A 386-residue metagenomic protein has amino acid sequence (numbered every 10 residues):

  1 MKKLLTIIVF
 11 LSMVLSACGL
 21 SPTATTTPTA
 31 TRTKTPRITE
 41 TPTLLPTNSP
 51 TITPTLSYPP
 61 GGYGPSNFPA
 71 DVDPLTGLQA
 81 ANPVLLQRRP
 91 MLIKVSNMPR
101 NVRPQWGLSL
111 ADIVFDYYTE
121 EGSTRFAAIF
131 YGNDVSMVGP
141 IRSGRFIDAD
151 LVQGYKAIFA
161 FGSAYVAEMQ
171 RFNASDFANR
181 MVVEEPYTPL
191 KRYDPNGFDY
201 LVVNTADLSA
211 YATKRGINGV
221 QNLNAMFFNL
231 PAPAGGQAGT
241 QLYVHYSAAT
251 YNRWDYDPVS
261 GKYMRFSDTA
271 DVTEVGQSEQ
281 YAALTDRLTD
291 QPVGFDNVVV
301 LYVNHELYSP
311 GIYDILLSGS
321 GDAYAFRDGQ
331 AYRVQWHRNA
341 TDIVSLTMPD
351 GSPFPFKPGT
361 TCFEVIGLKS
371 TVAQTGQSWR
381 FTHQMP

Functional and structural regions predicted by a protein language model:
M1-K2, T31, P36, K191 (+1 more regions): Short, intrinsically disordered low-complexity segments
M1-S16: Sec-dependent bacterial lipoprotein signal peptides
M13, C18-D73, P83: Ser/Thr-rich, Proline-interspersed low-complexity disordered segments
P54-A111, E120-P386: A surface/extracellular/periplasmic glyco- and lipid-processing/surface-interacting theme
Y117: Change "in soluble alpha/beta enzymes" to "in soluble alpha/beta proteins
